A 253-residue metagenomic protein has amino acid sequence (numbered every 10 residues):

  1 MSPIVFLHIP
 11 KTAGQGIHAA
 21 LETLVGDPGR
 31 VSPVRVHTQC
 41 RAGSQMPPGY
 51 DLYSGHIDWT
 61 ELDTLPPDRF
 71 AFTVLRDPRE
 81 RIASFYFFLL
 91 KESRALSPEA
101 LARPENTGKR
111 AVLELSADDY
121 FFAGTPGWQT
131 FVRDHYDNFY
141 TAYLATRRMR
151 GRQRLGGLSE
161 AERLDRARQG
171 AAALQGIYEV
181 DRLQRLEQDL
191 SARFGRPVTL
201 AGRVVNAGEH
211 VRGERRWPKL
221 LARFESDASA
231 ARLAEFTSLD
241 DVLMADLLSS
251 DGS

Functional and structural regions predicted by a protein language model:
M1, P47-P48, P66-R69, A171-A173 (+1 more regions): Short, well-ordered loop/turn elements at secondary-structure boundaries
M1-I57, S84-F85, L90-L101: PAPS-dependent sulfotransferase catalytic core
V5-I9, F70, L174-R182, A228-E235: Conserved aromatic-histidine-acidic binding/catalytic patches
A13, D77, Y178, L190 (+2 more regions): A residue-level signal for conserved active-site and pocket-lining positions in enzyme catalytic cores
H18, E22, E187-S191, D241-M244 (+1 more regions): Non-transmembrane alpha-helical segments in soluble domains of secreted/periplasmic/extracellular proteins
C40, G55-L62, P67-T73, E80-L200: PAPS-dependent sulfotransferase catalytic domain
L52-W59, T199-S250: PAPS-dependent sulfotransferase catalytic core
